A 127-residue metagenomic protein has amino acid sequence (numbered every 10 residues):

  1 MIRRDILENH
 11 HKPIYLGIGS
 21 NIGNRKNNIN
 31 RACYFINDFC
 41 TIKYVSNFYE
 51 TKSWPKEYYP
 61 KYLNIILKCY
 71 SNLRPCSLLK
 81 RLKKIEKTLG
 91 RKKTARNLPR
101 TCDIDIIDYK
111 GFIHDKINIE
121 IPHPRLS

Functional and structural regions predicted by a protein language model:
I2-D5, G23, S46, S53-Y62 (+1 more regions): Flexible, gly/pro- and Lys/Arg-enriched active-site loops
I2-F39, S46-K52: N-terminal beta1-alpha1 ligand-phosphate binding loop
G19, Y70-N72: Solvent-exposed residues in well-ordered beta-strands and their adjoining turns, especially edge/terminal strands
F39-I42, D108: A SAM-dependent methyltransferase catalytic signature shared across enzymes that methylate proteins
